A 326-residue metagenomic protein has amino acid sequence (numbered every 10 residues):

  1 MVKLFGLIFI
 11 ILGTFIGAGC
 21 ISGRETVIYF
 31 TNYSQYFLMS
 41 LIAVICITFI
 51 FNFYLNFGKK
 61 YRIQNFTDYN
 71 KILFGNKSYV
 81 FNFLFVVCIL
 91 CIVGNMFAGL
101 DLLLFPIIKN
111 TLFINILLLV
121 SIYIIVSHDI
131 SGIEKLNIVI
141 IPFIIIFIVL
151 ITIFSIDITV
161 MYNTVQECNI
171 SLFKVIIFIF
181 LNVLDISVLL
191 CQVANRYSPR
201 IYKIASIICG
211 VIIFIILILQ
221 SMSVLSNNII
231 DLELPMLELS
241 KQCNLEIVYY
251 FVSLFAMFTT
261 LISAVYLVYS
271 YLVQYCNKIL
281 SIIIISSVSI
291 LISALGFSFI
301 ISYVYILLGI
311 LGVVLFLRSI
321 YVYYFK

Functional and structural regions predicted by a protein language model:
V2-F5, Y29-F53, K203-F214, S302 (+1 more regions): Extracellular loop-to-transmembrane helix junctions
V2-I21, F85-I89, V93, T152-T159 (+2 more regions): Hydrophobic, membrane-embedded alpha-helices of multi-pass small-molecule transporters
V2-K3, T31-F37, K60-I89, P106-N110 (+2 more regions): Transmembrane-helix boundary/entry motifs in multi-pass membrane transporters
I11, L41-T67: Juxtamembrane transmembrane-helix boundary signature
A18, L90, T111, P142-E167 (+2 more regions): Hydrophobic alpha-helical segments and their helix-loop junctions in multi-pass secondary transporters
M39-N52, V86-V93, I141-F154, N182 (+2 more regions): Selective recognition of specific alpha-helical transmembrane segments in multi-pass small-molecule
F66-G75, I213-T260, Q274, A294-F297 (+1 more regions): TM-loop-TM module centered on a large, flexible mid-protein loop between adjacent transmembrane helices in multi-pass
L100-L104, T111-V120, I125-S155, I301-S319: Membrane-interface loop-to-helix entry segments
